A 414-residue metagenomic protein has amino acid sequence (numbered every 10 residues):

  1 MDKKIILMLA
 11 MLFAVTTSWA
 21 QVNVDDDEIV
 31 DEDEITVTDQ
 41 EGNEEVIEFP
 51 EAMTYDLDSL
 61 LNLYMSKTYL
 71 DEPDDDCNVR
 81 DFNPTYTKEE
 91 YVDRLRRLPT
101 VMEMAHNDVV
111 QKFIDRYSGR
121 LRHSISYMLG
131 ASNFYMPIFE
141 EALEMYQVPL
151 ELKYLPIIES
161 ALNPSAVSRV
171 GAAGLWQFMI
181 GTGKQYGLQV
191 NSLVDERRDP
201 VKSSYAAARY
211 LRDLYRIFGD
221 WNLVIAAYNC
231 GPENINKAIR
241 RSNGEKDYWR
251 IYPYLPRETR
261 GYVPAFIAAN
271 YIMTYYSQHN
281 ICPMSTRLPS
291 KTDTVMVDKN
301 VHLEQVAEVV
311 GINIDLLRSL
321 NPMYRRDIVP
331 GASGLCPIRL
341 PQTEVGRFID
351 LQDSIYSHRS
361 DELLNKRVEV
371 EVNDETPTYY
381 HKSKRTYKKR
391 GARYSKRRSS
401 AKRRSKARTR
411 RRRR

Functional and structural regions predicted by a protein language model:
M1-D25: Bacterial Sec-dependent N-terminal signal peptides
W19-Y146: An acidic, Gly/Ser/Thr/Pro-rich helix-cap/linker signature
C77, D81-Y127, F134, M145 (+3 more regions): Extracytoplasmic and endomembrane cell-envelope/extracellular-matrix remodeling and assembly machinery
V109, A166-G187: Short, surface-exposed glycine/acidic/tryptophan-bearing loops
P149-I157, A173, W221-A226: Alpha-helical scaffolds flanking conserved acidic
